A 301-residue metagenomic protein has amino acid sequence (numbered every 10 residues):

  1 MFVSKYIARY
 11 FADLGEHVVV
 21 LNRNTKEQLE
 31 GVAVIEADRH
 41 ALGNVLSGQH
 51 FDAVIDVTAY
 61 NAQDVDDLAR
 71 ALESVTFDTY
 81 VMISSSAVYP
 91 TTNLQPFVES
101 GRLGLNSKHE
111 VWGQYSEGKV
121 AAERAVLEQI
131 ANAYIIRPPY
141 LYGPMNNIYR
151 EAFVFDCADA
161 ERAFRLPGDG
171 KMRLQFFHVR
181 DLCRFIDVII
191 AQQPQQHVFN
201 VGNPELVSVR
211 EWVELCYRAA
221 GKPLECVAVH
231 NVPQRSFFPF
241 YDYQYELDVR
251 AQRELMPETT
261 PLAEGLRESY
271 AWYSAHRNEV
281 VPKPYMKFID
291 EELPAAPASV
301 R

Functional and structural regions predicted by a protein language model:
S4-K5: N-terminal Rossmann-fold NAD(P) dinucleotide-binding loop
F11: Aromatic pocket-lining residues of Rossmann-like dinucleotide-binding sites
H17-R23: Conserved glycine-rich Rossmann-like NAD(P)H-binding loop of the short-chain dehydrogenase/reductase
N24-M82, V88-Y89: NAD(P)H-binding glycine-rich loop region in Rossmannoid oxidoreductase-like domains and their noncatalytic homologs
D67-V120, L127, Y134: Conserved Rossmann-fold NAD(P)-dependent oxidoreductase catalytic core, especially the SDR/UDP-sugar
E123-M145: Conserved beta-loop-beta element that borders a ligand/cofactor-binding pocket
F155-R165, M172-V207, E214: Alpha-helical substrate-binding/gating segment
V188-Q244, E268, R277-R301: Mid/C-terminal beta-alpha module of Rossmann-like enzyme folds, strongest in SDR-family dehydrogenases/epimerases
